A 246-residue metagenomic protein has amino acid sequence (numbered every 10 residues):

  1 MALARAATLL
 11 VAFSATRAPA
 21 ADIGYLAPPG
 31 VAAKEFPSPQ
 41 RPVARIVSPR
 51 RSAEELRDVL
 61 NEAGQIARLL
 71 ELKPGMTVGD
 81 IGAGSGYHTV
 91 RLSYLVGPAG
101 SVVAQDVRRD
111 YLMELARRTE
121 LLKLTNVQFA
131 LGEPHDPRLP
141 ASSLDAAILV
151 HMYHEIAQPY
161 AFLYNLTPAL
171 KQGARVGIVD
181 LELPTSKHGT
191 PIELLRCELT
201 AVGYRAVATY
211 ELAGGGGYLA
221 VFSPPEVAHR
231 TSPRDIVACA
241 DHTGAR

Functional and structural regions predicted by a protein language model:
A21-G79: Class I SAM-dependent transferase core
T77, S101, G173-R175: Short glycine-centered segments of the SAM/dcSAM-binding site in methyltransferase folds
G79, G84-P137: Class I SAM-dependent methyltransferase SAM/SAH-binding core
S93-Y94, Y160-R175: A short glycine-rich, Lys/Arg-flanked "PGG" loop and its adjoining helix->strand segment in the class I
H135-A147: A short acidic, Gly/Pro-enriched loop at the edge of an enzyme's catalytic core that lines a small-molecule cofactor
D145-P159: A short SAM/SAH-binding and catalytic strip from SAM-dependent methyltransferases
R175-E198: Conserved class I S-adenosyl-L-methionine
E211-R246: Core SAM-dependent methyltransferase catalytic element
